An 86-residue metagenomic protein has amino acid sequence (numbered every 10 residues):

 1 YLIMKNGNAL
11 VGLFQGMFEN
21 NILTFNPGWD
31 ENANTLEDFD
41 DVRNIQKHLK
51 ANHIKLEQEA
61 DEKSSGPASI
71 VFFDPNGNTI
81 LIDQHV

Functional and structural regions predicted by a protein language model:
Y1-M17: Core segments of cupin and vicinal oxygen chelate
A9, D30, I82: Residue-level marker of positions within ordered structural domains that often coincide with functionally constrained
L13, T79-I82: Short glycine-/small-residue motifs
M17-N20, F25-T79: Vicinal oxygen chelate
H85-V86: N-terminal beta-strand motif that seeds the catalytic metal site of vicinal oxygen chelate
